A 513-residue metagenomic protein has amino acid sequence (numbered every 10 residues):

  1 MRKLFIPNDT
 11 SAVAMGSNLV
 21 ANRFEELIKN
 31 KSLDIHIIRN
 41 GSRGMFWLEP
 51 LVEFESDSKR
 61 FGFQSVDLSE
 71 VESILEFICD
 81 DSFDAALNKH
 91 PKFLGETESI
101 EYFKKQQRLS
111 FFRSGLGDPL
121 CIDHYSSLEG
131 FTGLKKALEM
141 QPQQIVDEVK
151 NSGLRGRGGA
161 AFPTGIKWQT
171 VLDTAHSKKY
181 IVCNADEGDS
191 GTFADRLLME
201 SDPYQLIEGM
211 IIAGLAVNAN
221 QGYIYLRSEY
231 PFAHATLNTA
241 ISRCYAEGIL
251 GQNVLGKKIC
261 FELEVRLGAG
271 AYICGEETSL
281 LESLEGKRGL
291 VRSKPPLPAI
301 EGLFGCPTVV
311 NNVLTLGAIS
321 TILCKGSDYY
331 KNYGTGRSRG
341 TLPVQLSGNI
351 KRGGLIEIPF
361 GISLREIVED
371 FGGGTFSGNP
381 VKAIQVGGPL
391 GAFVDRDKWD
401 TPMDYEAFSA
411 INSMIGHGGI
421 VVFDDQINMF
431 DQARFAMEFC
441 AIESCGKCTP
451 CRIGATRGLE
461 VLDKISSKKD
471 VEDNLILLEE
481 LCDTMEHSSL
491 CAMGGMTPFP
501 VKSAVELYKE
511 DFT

Functional and structural regions predicted by a protein language model:
K3, S17-R39, S56-D80, T132-N151 (+7 more regions): Ferredoxin-type iron-sulfur electron-transfer modules in oxidoreductases and energy-metabolism complexes
S11-V13, W47, G130, V149-V171 (+4 more regions): Conserved phosphate/anionic-ligand binding catalytic regions in large, soluble enzymes, centered on
K59-N151, A246, L250-G251, S279 (+5 more regions): Fe-S ferredoxin-like electron-transfer domains and their immediately adjacent linker/connector regions across
D81-D118, P296, L303-T315, L323 (+4 more regions): Intrinsic disorder at enzyme termini
K135-A175, K331-N332, R337, Q345 (+3 more regions): Accessory "access/gating" subregions that flank catalytic or transport cores
D202-A216: Histidine-anchored nucleotide/phosphate-binding helix
G209-I211, P359-F376: Short amphipathic, charge-patterned alpha-helical segments
H234-F360, G372: Hydrophobic alpha-helical positions that pack around
